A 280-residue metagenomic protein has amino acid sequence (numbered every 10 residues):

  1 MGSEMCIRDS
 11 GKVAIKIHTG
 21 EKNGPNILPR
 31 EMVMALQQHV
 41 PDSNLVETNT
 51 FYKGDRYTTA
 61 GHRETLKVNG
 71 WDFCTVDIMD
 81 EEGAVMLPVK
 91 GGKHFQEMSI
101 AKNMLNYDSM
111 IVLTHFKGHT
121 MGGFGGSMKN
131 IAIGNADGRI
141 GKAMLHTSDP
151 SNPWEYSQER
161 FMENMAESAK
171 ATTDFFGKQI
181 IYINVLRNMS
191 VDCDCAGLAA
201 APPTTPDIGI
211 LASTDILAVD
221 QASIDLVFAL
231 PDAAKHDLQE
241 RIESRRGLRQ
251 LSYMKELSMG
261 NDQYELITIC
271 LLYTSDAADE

Functional and structural regions predicted by a protein language model:
S3, R8-K12, I17-M34, H39 (+1 more regions): Extended, low-polarity segments enriched in aliphatic/aromatic residues
D276-E280: A short, hydrophobic C-terminal helix/tail in secreted or cell-surface proteins
